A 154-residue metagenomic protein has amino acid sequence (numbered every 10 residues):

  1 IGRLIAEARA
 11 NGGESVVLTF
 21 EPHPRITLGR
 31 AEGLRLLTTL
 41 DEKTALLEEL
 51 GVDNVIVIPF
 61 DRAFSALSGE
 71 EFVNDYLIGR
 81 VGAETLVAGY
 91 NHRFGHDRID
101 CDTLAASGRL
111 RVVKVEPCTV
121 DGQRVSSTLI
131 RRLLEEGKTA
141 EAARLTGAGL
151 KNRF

Functional and structural regions predicted by a protein language model:
I1-F154: Nucleotidyltransferase catalytic core that binds NTPs
